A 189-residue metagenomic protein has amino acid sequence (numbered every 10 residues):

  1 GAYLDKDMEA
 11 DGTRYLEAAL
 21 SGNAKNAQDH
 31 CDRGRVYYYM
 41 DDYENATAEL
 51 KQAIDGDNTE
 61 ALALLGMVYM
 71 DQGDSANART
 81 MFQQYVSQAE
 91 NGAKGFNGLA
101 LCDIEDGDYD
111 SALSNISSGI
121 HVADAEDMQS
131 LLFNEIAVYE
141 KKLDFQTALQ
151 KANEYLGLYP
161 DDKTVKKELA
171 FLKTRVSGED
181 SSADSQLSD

Functional and structural regions predicted by a protein language model:
D5, Y39-M40, D71-Q72, E105-D106 (+2 more regions): Register position in tetratricopeptide repeats
A24, D55-N58, E90, D124-E126 (+1 more regions): Short coil turns that delineate tetratricopeptide repeat
Q28, R35, E60, K94 (+2 more regions): Start-of-helix register in tetratricopeptide repeats
D32, L64-M67, G98, F133-N134 (+1 more regions): Canonical tetratricopeptide repeat
A137, K141-D189: Terminal, low-structured helical/coil segments at or just beyond the last alpha-helical repeat
